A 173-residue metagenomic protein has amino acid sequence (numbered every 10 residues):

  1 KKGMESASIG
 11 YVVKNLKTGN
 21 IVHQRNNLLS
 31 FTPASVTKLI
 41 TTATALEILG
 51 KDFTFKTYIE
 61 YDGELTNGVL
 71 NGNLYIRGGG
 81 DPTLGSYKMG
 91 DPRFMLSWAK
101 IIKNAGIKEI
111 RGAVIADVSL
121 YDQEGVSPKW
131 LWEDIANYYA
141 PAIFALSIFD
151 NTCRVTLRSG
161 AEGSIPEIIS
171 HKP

Functional and structural regions predicted by a protein language model:
K1-L29, F55-K56, W98-G106: Beta-lactamase-like hydrolase cores
S8, L16-G19, N26, V36 (+4 more regions): Residue-level signal for well-ordered alpha-helical segments
G19, P33-K51, V114, L146: Active-site SXXK
V22, A45, E124: Active-site-proximal flexible loops/turns
S30-P33, L84-G85: A short local loop/turn or secondary-structure capping micro-motif enriched for an aromatic residue
I48-P173: Conserved serine DD-peptidase/penicillin-binding transpeptidase domain and beta-lactam-recognizing active-site
